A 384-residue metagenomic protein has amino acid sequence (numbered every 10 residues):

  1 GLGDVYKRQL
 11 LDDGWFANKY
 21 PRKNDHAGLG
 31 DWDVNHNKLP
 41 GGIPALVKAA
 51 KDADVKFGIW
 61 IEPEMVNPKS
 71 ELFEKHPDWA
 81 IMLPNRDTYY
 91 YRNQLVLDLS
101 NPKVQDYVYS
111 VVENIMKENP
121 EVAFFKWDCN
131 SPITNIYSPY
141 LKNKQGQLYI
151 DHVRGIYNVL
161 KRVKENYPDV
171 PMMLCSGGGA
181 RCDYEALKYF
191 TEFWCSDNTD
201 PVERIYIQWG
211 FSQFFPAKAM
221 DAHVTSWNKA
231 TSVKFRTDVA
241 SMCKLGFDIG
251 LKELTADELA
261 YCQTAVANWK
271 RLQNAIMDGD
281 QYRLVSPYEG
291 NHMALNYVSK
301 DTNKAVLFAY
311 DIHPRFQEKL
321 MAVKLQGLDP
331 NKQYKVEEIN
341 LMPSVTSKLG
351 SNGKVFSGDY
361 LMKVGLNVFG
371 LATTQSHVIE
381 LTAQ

Functional and structural regions predicted by a protein language model:
G1-Y6: Short, small-residue-biased leader/transition segments that mark boundaries at the very start of proteins
K7-L11, F57-I61, F125-W127, M173-L174: Hydrophobic faces of well-ordered beta-strands that scaffold small-molecule active sites in alpha/beta enzyme cores
D13-F16, E62-V66, N130-P132, C175-G179: Active-site beta-loop-alpha junctions enriched in small/polar residues
A17-F73, K161-E165: Acidic/aromatic-lined carbohydrate-recognition and catalytic surfaces of CAZymes acting on diverse glycans
A17-N18, N24-G30, L83-P84, P139-L148 (+1 more regions): Carbohydrate-binding/catalytic loop surfaces
N35, P40-G42, A49-D52, E74-H76 (+3 more regions): Active-site neighborhood of glycoside hydrolase catalytic domains
Y157-V345, V364, V368-G370, H377: Active-site-proximal substrate-binding groove within the catalytic cores of carbohydrate-active enzymes
S347-Q384: C-terminal beta-strand-rich structural cap/linker in extracellular carbohydrate-active enzymes
